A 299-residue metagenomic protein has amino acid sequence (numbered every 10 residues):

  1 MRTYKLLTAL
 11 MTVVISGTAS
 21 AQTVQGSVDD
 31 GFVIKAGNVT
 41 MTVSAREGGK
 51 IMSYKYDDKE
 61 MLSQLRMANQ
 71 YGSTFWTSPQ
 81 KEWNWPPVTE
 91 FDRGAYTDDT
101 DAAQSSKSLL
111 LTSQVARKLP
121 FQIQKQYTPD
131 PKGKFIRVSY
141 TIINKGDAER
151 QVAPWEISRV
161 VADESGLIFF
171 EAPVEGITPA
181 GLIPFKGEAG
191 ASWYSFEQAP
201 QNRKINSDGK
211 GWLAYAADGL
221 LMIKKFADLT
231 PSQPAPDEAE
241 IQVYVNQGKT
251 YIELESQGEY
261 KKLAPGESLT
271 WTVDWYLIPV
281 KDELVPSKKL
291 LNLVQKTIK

Functional and structural regions predicted by a protein language model:
M1-T8: Bacterial N-terminal signal peptides that target proteins for export
T8-G17: Bacterial N-terminal signal peptides
Q22-G26, K35, W83-G133, Q151-V152 (+2 more regions): Extended, loop-rich substrate-binding clefts of extracytoplasmic carbohydrate-active enzymes
G37-T97: Acidic-aromatic substrate-binding/catalytic surfaces of carbohydrate-active enzymes
N38, S113, G266-V280: Short, hydrophobic/aromatic-enriched beta-strand segments in well-ordered soluble domains
V39-M41, G49-S53, E60, K134 (+2 more regions): A contiguous, surface-exposed recognition patch within enzymatic or periplasmic domains that forms
Y276-K299: Terminal connector regions
